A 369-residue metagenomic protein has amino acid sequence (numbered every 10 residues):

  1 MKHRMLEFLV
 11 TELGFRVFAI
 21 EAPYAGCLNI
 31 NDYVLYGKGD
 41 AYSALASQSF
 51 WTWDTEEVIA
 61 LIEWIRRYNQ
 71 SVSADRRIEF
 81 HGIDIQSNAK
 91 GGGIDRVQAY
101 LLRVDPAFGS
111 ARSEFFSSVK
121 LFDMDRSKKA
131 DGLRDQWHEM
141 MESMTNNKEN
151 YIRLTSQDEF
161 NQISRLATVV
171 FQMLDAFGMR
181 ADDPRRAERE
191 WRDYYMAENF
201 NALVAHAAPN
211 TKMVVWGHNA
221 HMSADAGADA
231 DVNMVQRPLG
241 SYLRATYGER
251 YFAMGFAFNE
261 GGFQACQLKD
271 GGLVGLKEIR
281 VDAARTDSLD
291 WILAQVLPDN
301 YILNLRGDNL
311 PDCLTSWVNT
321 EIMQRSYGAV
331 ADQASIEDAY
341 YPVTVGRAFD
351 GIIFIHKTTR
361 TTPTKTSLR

Functional and structural regions predicted by a protein language model:
M1-R369: Structured catalytic-domain cores with a bias toward divalent-metal coordination
